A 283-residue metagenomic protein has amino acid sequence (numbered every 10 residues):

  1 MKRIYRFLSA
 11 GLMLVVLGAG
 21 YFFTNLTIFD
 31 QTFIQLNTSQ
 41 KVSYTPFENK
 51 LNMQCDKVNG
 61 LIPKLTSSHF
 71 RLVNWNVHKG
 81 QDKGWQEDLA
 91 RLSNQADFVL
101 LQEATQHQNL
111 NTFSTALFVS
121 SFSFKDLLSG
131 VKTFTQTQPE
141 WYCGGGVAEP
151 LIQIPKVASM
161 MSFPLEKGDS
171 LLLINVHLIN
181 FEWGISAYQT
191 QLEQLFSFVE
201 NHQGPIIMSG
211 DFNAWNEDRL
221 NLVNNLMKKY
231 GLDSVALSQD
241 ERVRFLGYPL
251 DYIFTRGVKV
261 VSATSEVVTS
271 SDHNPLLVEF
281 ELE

Functional and structural regions predicted by a protein language model:
R3-Y44, N52-K57, S162, N201-H202 (+1 more regions): Metal-dependent phosphoester-hydrolase catalytic domains
F33, N37, V42-G84: Boundary/entry segment of secreted carbohydrate-active catalytic domains
S39-N59, F98-S170, E266-V267: Structured beta-strand-rich core segments of catalytic domains in phosphoester-bond hydrolases
S67-R71, Q138-Y142, D169-L178: Short, basic/glycine-rich phosphate-binding loops at helix/coil junctions that contact nucleotide phosphates
F70-V77, E87-L110, M161, L172-V176 (+4 more regions): Active-site beta-strand/loop signature of hydrolases that rely on acidic residues for catalysis
W75-H78, Q102-A104, S121-F122, Q136-T137 (+6 more regions): Active-site-proximal beta-strand/loop segments in catalytic clefts of secreted hydrolases
G144-L151, H177-S186: Surface-exposed cleft-lining segments at the edges of enzyme active sites
S186-S197: Alpha-helical scaffold elements lining the catalytic groove of polysaccharide deacetylases
